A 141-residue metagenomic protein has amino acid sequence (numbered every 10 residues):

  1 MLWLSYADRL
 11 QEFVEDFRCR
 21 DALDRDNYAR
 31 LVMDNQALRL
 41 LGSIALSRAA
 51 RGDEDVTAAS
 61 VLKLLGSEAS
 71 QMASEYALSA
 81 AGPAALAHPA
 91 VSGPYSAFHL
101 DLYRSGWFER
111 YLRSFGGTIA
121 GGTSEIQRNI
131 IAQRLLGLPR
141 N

Functional and structural regions predicted by a protein language model:
M1, A84-N141: Glycine-rich phosphate/cofactor-binding loops in nucleotide/flavin-utilizing enzymes
M1-L38, G117: Glycine-rich beta->alpha junctions and the first turn(s) of the following alpha-helix
Y6, A22, N27, Q36 (+4 more regions): Short alpha-helical segments used as structural interaction elements across diverse proteins
L10-F13, A77, W107, I131-A132: Generic structural signal of hydrophobic/aromatic residues within well-ordered alpha-helices of folded domains
F13, L40-S43, G66, W107 (+1 more regions): Tryptophan-centric aromatic hotspots in well-structured domains and transmembrane helices
V14, A29-V32, L46, K63 (+3 more regions): Generic hydrophobic alpha-helical scaffold/packing signal
F17, V32, A49, A77-A81 (+2 more regions): Generic structural signal for hydrophobic core residues of well-folded globular domains
A22, Q36-F98: C-terminal helix-coil-helix/basic helical segment that borders enzyme active sites and/or dimer interfaces and provides
